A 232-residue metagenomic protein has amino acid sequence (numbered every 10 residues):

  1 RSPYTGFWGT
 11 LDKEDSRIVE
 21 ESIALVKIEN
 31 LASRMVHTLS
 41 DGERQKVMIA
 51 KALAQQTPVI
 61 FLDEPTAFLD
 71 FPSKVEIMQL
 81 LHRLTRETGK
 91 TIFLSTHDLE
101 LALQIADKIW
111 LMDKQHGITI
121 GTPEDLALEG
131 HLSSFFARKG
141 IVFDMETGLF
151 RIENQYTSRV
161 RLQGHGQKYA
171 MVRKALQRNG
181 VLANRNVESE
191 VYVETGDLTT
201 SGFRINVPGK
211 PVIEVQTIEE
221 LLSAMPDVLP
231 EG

Functional and structural regions predicted by a protein language model:
G9-T10, M35-L39, E43: Conserved ABC ATPase signature
K13-S33: Conserved ABC ATPase "signature" region
I49: Hydrophobic anchor residue at the start of the ABC signature
Q56: Conserved catalytic motifs of ABC-family nucleotide-binding domains
I60-D63: Catalytic Walker B motif of ABC-type/P-loop ATPase nucleotide-binding domains
V75-E87: Helical segment within the ABC ATPase nucleotide-binding domain
T96-H97: H-loop/switch region of ABC-family ATPase nucleotide-binding domains
